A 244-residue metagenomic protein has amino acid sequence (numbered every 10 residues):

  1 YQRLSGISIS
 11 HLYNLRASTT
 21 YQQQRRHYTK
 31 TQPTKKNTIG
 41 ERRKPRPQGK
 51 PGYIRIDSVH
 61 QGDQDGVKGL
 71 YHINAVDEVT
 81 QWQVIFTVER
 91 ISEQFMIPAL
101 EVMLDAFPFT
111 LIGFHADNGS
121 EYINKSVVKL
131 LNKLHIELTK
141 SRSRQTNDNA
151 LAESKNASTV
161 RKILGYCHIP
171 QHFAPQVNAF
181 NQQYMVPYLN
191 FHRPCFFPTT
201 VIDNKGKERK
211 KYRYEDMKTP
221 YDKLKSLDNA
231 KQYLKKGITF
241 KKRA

Functional and structural regions predicted by a protein language model:
Y1-G113, N118-T146, A150-A244: Secondary-structure boundary/capping micro-motif
